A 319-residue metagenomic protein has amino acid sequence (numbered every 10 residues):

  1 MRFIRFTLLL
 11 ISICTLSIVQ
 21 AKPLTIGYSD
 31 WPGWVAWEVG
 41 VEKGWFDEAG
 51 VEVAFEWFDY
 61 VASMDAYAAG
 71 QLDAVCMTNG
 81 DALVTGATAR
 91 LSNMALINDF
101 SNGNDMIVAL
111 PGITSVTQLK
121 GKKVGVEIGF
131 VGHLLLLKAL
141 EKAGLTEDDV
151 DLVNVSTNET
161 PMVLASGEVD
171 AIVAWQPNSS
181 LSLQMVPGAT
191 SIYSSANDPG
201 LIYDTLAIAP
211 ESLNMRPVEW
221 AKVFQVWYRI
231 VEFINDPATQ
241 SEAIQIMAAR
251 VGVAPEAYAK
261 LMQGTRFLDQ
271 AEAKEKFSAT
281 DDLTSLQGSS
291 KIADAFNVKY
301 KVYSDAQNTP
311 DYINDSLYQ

Functional and structural regions predicted by a protein language model:
M1-T7: Bacterial N-terminal signal peptides that target proteins for export
T7-T15: Bacterial N-terminal signal peptides
T15-A21: Sec/Tat signal peptide C-region and signal peptidase I cleavage site
K22-S156, P161-V163, D170-Q176, I192 (+1 more regions): Short, glycine-/small- and polar/acidic-enriched structural segments that line small-molecule recognition paths
E38, L83, L137, S180-L183 (+3 more regions): Predominant activation on well-ordered alpha-helical scaffold segments within soluble catalytic domains
N79-D81, L152-V153, N158-V251: Pocket-lining segment of extracytoplasmic ligand-binding domains
N214-V302: Secondary-structure end/capping motifs
A293-Q319: Hinge/cleft segment of the Venus flytrap/periplasmic-binding protein
